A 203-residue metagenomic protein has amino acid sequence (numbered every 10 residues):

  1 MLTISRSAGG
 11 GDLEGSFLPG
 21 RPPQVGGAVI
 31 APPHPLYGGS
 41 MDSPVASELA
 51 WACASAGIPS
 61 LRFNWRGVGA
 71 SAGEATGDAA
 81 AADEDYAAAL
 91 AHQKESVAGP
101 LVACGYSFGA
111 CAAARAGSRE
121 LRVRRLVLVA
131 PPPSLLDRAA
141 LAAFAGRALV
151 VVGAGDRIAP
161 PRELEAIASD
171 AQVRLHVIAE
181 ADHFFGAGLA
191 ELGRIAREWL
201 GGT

Functional and structural regions predicted by a protein language model:
R6, D12-S96: Serine-hydrolase catalytic machinery in alpha/beta-hydrolase-like enzymes
C104-A113: Gly/Ala-rich beta-loop-alpha elbow adjacent to hydrolase catalytic centers
A112-A116, D137: Hydrolases whose catalytic domains are alpha/beta-hydrolase-1, hotdog thioesterase, or metallo-beta-lactamase-like
F144-A145, L149-V152, D156: Short beta-strand/loop motif that positions the catalytic acidic residue of the alpha/beta-hydrolase fold
A154-A159, H183-F184: Acidic catalytic loop of the alpha/beta-hydrolase fold
S169-F184: Catalytic histidine neighborhood in serine/cysteine hydrolases with alpha/beta-hydrolase-type architecture
A181-G193: Catalytic histidine-centered segment of alpha/beta-hydrolase-like enzymes
